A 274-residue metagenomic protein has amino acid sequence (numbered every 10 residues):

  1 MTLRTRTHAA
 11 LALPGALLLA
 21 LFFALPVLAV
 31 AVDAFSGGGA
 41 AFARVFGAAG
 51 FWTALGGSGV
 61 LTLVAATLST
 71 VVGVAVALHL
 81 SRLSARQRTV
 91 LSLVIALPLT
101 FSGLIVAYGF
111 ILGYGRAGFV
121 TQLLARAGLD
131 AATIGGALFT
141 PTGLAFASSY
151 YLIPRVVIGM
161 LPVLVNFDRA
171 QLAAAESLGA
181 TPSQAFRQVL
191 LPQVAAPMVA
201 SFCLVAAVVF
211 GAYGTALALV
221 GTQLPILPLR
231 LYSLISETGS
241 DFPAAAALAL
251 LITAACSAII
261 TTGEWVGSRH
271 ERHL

Functional and structural regions predicted by a protein language model:
M1-T5: Short, Lys/Arg-rich, polar N-terminal cytosolic tail immediately upstream of the first transmembrane signal-anchor
R6-S36, A49-V165, Q193-G214, A218-V220 (+1 more regions): Membrane-water interface segments at the C-terminal ends of transmembrane alpha-helices in multi-pass inner-membrane
G38-G47: A short amphipathic helical element positioned immediately N-terminal to and/or at the very start of a transmembrane
L161-A173, T181-P182: Membrane-helix/interface signature in polytopic inner-membrane proteins
L178-A180, P192: Glycine/proline-centered hinge or cleavage motifs at structural transition points of membrane proteins
Y213-S240: Glycine-rich helix-loop "coupling/hinge" segments at transmembrane-helix boundaries in multipass transporters
V266-L274: Short cytosolic juxtamembrane segments of multi-pass membrane proteins
